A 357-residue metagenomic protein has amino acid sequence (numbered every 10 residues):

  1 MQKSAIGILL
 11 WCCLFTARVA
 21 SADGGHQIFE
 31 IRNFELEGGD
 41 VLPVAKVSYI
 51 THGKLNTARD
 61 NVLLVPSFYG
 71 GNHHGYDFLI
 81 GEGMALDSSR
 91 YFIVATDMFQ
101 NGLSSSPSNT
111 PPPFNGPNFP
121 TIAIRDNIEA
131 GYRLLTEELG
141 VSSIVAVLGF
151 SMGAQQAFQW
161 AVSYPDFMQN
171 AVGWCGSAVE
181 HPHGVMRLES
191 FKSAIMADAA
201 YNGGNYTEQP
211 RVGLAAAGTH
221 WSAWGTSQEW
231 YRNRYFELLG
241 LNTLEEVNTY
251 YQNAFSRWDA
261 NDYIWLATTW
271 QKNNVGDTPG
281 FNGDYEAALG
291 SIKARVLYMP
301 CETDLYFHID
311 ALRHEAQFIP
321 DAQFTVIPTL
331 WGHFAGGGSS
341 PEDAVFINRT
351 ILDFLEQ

Functional and structural regions predicted by a protein language model:
A20-V65, H73: Catalytic-loop region of hydrolases
S48-P112: N-terminal cap/lid subdomain of alpha/beta-hydrolase-fold enzymes
M84-E138, G184-G203, W331-G332: Cap/lid segment of the alpha/beta-hydrolase catalytic domain
S142-H183: Conserved hydrolase catalytic core segment
F167-Q169, G173-N253: Alpha/beta-hydrolase-fold enzymes
I292, Y298-P300: Short beta-strand/loop motif that positions the catalytic acidic residue of the alpha/beta-hydrolase fold
L305-A311: Conserved alpha/beta-hydrolase "acid-adjacent" motif
R313-H314, D321-Q357: Catalytic active-site module of serine/aspartate enzymes centered on a nucleophile-bearing elbow/loop
